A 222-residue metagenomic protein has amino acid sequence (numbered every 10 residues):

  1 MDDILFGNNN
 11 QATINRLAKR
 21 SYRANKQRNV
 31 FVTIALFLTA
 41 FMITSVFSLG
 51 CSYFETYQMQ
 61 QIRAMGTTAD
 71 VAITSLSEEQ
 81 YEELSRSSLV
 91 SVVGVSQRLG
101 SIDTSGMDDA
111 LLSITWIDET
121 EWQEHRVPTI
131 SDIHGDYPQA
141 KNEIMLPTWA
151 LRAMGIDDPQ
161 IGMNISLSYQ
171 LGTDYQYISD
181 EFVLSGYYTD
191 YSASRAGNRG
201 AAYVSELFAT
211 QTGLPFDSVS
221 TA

Functional and structural regions predicted by a protein language model:
M1-F41: N-terminal Sec/SRP start-transfer signal
R28-V32, L38-G66: Alpha-helical transmembrane segments
C51-A222: Basic-flanked hydrophobic alpha-helices used for secretion and membrane insertion
